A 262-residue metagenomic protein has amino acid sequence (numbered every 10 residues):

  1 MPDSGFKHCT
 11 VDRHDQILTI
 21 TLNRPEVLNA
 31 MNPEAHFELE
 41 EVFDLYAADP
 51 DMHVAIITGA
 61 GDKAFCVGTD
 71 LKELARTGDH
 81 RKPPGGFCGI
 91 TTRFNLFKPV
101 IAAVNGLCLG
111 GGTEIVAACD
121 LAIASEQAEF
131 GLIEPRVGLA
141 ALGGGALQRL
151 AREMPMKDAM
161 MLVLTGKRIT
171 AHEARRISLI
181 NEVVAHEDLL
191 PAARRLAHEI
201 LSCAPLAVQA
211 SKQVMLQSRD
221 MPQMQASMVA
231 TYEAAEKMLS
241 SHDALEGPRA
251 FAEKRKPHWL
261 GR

Functional and structural regions predicted by a protein language model:
M1-D62: Conserved CoA-thioester-binding segment of acyl-CoA-metabolizing enzymes
D3, V27, G59-N95, R136-L139 (+1 more regions): Glycine- (often His-adjacent) and acidic-residue-rich active-site loop that binds/positions the CoA thioester
P25, I123-A128, I180-V229, E236 (+2 more regions): C-terminal long alpha-helix characteristic of the crotonase
H36-A48, L71-L109, L142-R152, A226-T231 (+1 more regions): An acidic, glycine-rich surface segment that forms the CoA-thioester-binding/catalytic face of crotonase-fold enzymes
D62-C66, L109, G131, M215: Short, active-site-adjacent cap segments at secondary-structure transitions
G89-F97, A103, L109-V163, A192 (+1 more regions): CoA-thioester-processing core
G166-E173: Acidic, divalent-metal-coordinating active-site segment for phosphoryl/phosphodiester hydrolysis, typified by short
